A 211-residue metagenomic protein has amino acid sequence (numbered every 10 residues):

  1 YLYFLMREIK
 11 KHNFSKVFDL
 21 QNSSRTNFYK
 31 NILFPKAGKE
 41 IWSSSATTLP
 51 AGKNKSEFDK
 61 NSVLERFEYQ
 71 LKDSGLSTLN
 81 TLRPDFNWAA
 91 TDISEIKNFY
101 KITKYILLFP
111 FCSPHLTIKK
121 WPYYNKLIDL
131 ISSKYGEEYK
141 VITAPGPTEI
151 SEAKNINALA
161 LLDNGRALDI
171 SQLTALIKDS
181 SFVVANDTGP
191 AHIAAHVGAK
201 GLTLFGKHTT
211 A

Functional and structural regions predicted by a protein language model:
Y1-A211: Catalytic machinery of carbohydrate-active enzymes, primarily nucleotide-sugar-dependent glycosyltransferases
